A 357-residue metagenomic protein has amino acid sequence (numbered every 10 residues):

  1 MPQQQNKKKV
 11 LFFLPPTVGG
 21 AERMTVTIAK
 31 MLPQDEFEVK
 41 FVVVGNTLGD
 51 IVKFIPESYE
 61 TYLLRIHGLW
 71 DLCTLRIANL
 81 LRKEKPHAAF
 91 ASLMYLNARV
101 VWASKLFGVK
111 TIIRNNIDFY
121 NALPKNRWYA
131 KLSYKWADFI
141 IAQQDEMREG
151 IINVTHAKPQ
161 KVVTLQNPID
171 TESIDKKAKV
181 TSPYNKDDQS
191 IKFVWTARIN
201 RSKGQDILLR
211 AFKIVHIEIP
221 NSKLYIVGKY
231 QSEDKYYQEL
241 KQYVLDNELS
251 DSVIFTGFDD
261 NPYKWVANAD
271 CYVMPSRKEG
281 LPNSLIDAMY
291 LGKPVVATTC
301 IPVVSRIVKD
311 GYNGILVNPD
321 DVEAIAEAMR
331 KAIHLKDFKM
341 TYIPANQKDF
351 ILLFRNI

Functional and structural regions predicted by a protein language model:
G19-T27, I191, R198-I214, L224 (+1 more regions): A conserved mid-protein helix/loop that constitutes part of the nucleotide-sugar donor-binding site
A91-R99, N115-N116: Short His-centered aromatic/hydrophobic patch
T111-A142, H156-A157: A conserved, positively charged/aromatic
A137-V162, I169-S173: A short, active-site helix/loop in glycosyltransferases that binds the activated sugar's phosphate group
F258, R277: Aromatic "clamp/platform" in nucleotide-sugar-dependent glycosyltransferases that forms part of the donor/acceptor
P294-T298: Short hydrophobic beta-strand element within catalytic cores of glycosyltransferases and related nucleotide-activated
D310-G311, I315-V322, R330-K336: Conserved acidic donor-binding segment of nucleotide-sugar-dependent glycosyltransferases
L316, H334-I357: A charged, aromatic-enriched C-terminal amphipathic alpha-helix characteristic of glycosyltransferases across folds
